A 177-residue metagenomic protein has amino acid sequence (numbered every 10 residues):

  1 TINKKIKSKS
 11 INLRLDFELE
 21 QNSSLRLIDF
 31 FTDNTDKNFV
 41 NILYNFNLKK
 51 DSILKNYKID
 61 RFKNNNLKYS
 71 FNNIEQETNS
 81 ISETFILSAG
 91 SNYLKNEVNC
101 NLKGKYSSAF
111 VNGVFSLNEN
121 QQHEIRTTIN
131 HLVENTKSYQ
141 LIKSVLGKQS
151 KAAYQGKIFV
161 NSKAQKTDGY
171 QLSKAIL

Functional and structural regions predicted by a protein language model:
T1-L177: Conserved beta-strand/loop scaffold segments within soluble protein domains that form the structured core and edges
